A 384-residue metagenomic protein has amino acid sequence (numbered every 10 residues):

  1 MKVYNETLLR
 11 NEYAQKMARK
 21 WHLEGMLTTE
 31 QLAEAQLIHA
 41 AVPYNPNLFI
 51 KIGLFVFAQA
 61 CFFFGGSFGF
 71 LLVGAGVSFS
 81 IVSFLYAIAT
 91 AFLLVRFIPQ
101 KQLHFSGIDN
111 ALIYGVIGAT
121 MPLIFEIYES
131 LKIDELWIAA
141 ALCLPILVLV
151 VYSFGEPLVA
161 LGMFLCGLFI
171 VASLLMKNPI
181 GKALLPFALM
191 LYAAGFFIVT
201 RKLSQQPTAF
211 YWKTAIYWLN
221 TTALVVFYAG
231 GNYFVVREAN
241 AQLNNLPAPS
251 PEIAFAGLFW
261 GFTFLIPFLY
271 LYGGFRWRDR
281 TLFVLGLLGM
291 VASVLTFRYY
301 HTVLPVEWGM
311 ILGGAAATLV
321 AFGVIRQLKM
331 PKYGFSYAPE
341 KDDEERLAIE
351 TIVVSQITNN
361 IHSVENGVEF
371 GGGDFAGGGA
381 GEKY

Functional and structural regions predicted by a protein language model:
M1-Y384: Alpha-helical multi-pass membrane segments and their bilayer interfacial helix-loop junctions
